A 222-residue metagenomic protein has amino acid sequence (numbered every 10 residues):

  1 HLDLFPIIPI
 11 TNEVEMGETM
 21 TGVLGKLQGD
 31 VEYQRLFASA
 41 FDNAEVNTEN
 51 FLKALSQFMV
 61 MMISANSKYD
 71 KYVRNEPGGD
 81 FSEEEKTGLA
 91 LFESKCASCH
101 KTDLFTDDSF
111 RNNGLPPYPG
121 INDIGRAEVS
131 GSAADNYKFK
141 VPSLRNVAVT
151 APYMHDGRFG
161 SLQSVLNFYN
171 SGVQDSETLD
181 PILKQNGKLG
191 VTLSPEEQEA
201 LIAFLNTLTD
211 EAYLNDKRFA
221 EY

Functional and structural regions predicted by a protein language model:
H1-Y222: Periplasmic c-type cytochrome electron-transfer domains
